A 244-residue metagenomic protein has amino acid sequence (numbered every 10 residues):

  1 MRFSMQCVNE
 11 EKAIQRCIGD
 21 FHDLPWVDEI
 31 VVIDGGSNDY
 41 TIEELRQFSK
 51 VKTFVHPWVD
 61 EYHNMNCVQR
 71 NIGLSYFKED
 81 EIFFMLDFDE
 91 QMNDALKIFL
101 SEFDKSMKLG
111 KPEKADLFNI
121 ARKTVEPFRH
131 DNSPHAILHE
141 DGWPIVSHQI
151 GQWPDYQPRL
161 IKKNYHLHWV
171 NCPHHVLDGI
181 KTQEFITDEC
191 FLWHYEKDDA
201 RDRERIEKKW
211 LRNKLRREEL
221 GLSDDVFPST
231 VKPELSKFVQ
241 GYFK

Functional and structural regions predicted by a protein language model:
M1-R2: Cell-envelope/extracellular polymer assembly enzymes that use nucleotide-activated donors
C7-V8, G35: Aromatic-flanked redox-active Cys/Sec active sites in thiol-based oxidoreductases, especially the WC-centered
N9-L24: Short, well-formed alpha-helical segments that are part of the catalytic scaffolds of diverse glycosyltransferases
D20, I33-E44, W58, D87-E90: A conserved acidic beta->alpha catalytic loop
D23-P25, F48, Y76-F77, P112: Alpha-helix termination/capping residues and helix-transition junctions
D28-E29: Residues at the starts of beta-strands that form the adenosine-phosphate
E44-E81: Active-site-proximal specificity loops/subdomain of glycosyltransferases
N64-L74, F84, Q91-K244: Catalytic-site signature of metal-activated, phosphate-bearing donor transferases, centered on the GT-A/GT-A-like
